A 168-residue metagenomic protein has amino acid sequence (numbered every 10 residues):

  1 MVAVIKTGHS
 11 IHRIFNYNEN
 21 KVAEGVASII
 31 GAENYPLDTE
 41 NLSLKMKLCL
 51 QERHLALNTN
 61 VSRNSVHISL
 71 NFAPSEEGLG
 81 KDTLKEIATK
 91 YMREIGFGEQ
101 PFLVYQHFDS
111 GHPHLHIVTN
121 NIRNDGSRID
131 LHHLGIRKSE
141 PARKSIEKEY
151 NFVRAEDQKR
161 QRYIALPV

Functional and structural regions predicted by a protein language model:
M1-V168: N-terminal nicking endonuclease/strand-transfer module with a His-rich metal-binding environment and a catalytic Tyr
